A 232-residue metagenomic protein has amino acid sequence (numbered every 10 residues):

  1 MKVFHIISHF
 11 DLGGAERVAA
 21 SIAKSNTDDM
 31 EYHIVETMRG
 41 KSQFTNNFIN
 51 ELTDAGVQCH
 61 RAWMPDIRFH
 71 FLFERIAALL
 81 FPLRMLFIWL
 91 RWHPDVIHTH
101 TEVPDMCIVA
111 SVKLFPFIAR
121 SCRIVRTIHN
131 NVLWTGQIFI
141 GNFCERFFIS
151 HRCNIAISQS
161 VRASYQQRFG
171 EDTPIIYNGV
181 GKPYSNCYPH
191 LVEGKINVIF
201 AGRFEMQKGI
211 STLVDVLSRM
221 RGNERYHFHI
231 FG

Functional and structural regions predicted by a protein language model:
M1-K2, N186-N197, M220-E224: Nucleotide-sugar donor-binding and catalytic loop/hinge architecture of NDP-sugar-dependent glycosyltransferases
H5-F73, Q166: N-terminal strand-loop element at the rim of the active site of nucleotide-sugar-dependent glycosyltransferases
E16-K24, I196, R203-R219: A conserved mid-protein helix/loop that constitutes part of the nucleotide-sugar donor-binding site
D29-I34, H93, I210-G232: A conserved nucleotide-sugar
R61-I97, M106, A110, L114-R120 (+1 more regions): An amphipathic, basic-hydrophobic alpha-helix
F73, A77, W89, V125-I155 (+1 more regions): A conserved, positively charged/aromatic
T99-D105, I128: Short His-centered aromatic/hydrophobic patch
S160, G179: Carbohydrate-associated surface elements
